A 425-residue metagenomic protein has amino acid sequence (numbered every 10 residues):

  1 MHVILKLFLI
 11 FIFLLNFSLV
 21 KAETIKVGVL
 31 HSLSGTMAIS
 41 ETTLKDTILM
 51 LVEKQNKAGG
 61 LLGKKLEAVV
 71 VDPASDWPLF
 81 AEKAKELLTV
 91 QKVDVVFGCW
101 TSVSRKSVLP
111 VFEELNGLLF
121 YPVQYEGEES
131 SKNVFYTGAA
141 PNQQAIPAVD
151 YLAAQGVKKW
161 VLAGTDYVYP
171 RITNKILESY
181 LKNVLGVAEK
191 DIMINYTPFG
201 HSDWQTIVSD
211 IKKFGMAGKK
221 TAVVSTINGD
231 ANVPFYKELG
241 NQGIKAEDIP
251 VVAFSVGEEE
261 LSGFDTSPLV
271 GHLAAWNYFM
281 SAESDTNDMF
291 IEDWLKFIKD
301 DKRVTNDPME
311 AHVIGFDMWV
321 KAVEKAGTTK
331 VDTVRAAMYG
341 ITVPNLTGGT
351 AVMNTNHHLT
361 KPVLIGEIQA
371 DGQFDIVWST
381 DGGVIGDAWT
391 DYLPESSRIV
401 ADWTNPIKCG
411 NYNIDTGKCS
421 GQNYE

Functional and structural regions predicted by a protein language model:
K6-N16: Bacterial N-terminal signal peptides
F17-A22: Sec/Tat signal peptide C-region and signal peptidase I cleavage site
I25, T342-E425: Solvent-exposed, acidic/polar segments of extracytosolic/periplasmic ligand-binding ectodomains
G28-T47, V71-P78, W100-V103, D166-R171 (+2 more regions): Extracytoplasmic "Venus flytrap"
I39-D46, G59-E128, T137, Y196-Q205: Beta-alpha junction/loop-to-helix N-cap segments that form part of ligand/metal-binding clefts
E82, E126-G127, K132-Q242, S281-M289 (+1 more regions): Extracellular/periplasmic Venus flytrap/periplasmic-binding protein
L87-C99, F120-P122, K159-G164, A217-G229 (+4 more regions): Periplasmic-binding protein-like
E238-V313, V323-T329, T380-N411, D415 (+1 more regions): Extracellular/periplasmic periplasmic-binding protein-like sensory domains
